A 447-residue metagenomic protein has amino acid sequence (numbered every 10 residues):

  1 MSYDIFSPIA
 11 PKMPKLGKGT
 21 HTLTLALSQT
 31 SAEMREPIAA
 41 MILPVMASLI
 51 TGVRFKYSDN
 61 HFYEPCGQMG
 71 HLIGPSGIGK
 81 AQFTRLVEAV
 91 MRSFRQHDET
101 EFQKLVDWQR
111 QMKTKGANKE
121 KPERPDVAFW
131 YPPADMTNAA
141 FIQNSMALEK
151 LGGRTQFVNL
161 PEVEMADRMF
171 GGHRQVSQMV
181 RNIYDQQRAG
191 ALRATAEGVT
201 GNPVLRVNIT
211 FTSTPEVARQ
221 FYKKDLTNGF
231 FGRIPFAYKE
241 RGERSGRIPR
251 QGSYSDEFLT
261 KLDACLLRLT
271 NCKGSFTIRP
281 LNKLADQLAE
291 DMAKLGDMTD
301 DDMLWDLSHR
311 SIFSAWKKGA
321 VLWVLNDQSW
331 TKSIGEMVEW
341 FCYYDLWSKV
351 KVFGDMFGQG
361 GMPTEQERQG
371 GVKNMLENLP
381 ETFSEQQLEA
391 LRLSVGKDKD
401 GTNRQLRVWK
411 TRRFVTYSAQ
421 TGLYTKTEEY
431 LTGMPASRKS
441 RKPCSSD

Functional and structural regions predicted by a protein language model:
M1-D447: Phosphate-handling catalytic cores of nucleic-acid transaction enzymes
